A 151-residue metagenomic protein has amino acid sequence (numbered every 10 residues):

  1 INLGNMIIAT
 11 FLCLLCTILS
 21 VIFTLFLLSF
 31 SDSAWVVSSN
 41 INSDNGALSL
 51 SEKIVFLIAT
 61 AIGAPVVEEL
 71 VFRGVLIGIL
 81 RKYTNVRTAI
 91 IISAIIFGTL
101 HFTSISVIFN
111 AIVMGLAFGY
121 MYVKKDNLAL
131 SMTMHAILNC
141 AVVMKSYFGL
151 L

Functional and structural regions predicted by a protein language model:
I1-A64: Juxtamembrane helix-loop-helix connectors linking adjacent transmembrane helices in multi-pass membrane enzymes
I1-N5, N45-S49, K53, G78 (+6 more regions): Membrane-helix interfacial "entry" motifs
L15, L19, V55, E68-F72 (+2 more regions): Residue-level signal for transmembrane alpha-helical positions in Major Facilitator Superfamily
L19, F23, G63, F72 (+2 more regions): Hydrophobic/aromatic residues in alpha-helical transmembrane segments
L28-V37, G78-T88: Membrane interface segments of multi-pass transport proteins and intramembrane proteases
G46, A61-A64, E69-V71, Y122 (+2 more regions): Compact recognition or signaling/catalytic modules
V66-V71, V75-L76, L80, T99 (+3 more regions): Active-site His/Glu-centered metal-binding helix of metallohydrolases
R87-A94, G98-L100, I105-L151: Functionally important transmembrane alpha-helices
